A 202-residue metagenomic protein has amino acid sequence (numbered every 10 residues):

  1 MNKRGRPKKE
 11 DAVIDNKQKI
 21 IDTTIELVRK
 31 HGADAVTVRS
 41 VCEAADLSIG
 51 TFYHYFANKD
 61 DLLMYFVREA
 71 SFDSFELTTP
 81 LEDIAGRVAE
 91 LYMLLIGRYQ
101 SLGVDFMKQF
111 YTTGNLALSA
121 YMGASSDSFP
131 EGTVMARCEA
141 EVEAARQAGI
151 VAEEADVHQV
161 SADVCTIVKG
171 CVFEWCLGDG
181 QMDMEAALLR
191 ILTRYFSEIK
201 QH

Functional and structural regions predicted by a protein language model:
M1-H31, A35-A44: Basic, helix-initiating cap at the start of DNA-binding domains
M1-R4, E90-R98, A136, A140-A148 (+4 more regions): C-terminal peripheral helix-coil segments that are non-catalytic and often amphipathic
I20, A35, N58-L63, S74: Short amphipathic alpha-helical segment with a characteristic S/N-K-E followed by hydrophobic residues
V38, V67-F75: Short, basic, alpha-helical segments at the C-terminal edge of helix-turn-helix-like DNA-binding modules
A45-F56: Short hydrophobic/aromatic patch on the recognition helix
L63, Y99-S125, F173: Amphipathic alpha-helical segments used for helix-helix packing
Y65, L77-D105, V157-V164, E185: Hydrophobic alpha-helical connector segments
T78-T79, D105-K108, S119-I150, H158-A162 (+2 more regions): Amphipathic alpha-helical packing segments from all-alpha helical-bundle domains
